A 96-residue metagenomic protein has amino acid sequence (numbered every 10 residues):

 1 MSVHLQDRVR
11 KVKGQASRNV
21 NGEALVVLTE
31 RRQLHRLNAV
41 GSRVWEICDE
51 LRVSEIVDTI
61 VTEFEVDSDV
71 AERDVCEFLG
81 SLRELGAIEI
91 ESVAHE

Functional and structural regions predicted by a protein language model:
M1-S42, E91, E96: Acidic, low-complexity/disordered tracts enriched in E/D and polar residues
E30-E96: Long, charge-rich, low-complexity alpha-helical segments
